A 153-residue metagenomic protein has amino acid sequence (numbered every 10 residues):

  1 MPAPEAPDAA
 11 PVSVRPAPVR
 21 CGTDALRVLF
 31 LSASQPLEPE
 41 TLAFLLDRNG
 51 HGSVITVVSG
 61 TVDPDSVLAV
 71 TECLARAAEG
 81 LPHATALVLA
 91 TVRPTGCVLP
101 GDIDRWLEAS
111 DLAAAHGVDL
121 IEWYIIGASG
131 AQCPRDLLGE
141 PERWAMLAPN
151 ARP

Functional and structural regions predicted by a protein language model:
M1-P153: Polybasic/polar functional segments that serve as interface/processing modules
